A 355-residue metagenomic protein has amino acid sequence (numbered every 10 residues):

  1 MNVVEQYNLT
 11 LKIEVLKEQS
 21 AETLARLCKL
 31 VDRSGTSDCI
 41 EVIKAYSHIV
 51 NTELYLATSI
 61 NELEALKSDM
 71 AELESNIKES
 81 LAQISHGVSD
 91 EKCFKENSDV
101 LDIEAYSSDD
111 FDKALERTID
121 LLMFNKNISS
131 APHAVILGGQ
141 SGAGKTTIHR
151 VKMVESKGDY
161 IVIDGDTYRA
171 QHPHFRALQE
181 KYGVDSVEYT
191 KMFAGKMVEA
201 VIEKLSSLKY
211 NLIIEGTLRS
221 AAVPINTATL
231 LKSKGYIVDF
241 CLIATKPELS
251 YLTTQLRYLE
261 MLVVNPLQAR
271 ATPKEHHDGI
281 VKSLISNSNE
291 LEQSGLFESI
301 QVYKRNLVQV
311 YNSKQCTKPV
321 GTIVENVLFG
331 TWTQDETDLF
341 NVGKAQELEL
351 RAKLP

Functional and structural regions predicted by a protein language model:
N97-K126: N-terminal pre-Walker A segment at the start of P-loop NTPase domains
N125-A131, L205: Phosphate-binding P-loop
Q140-S141: The conserved Walker
K145: Conserved lysine of the Walker
I148: Hydrophobic positions on the alpha1 helix immediately C-terminal to the Walker A/P-loop
I161-V162, R169-A222, A228: Conserved nucleotide-sensing/catalytic segment adjacent to the nucleotide-binding pocket in NTP-handling enzymes
K234-T254: Conserved phosphate-donor/acceptor-positioning beta-strand/loop module used by diverse small-molecule
L252-P355: Conserved GTP-binding G-domain of TRAFAC-class P-loop NTPases and closely related GTPase folds
